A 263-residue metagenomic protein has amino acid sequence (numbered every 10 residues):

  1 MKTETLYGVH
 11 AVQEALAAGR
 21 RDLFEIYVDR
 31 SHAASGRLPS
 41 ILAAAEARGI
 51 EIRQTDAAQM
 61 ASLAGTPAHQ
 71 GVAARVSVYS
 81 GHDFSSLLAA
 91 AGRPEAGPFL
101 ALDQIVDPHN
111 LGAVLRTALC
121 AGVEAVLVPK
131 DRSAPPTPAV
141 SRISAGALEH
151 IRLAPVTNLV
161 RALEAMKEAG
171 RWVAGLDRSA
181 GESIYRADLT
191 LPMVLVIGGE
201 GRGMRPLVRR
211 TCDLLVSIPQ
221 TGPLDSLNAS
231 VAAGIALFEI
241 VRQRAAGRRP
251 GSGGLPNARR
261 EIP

Functional and structural regions predicted by a protein language model:
M1-A89, S252-P263: N-terminal positively charged helical leader segments and presequences
V9, R30, Q104, K130 (+3 more regions): Short secondary-structure boundary segments
R21, R37, A44, I50 (+1 more regions): RNA substrate-binding interface of SAM-dependent RNA methyltransferases
E51-T55, A154, V216: General small-molecule cofactor/ligand-binding pocket signal
H69-A73, R142-A147, T190-V194: Short, hinge-like loop/turn segments at secondary-structure boundaries
C120, S141-A145, P206-P263: Structured adenosyl-cofactor binding patch, chiefly the S-adenosyl-L-methionine
A174-N228: Active-site/ligand-binding-proximal alpha/beta "capping" segment
